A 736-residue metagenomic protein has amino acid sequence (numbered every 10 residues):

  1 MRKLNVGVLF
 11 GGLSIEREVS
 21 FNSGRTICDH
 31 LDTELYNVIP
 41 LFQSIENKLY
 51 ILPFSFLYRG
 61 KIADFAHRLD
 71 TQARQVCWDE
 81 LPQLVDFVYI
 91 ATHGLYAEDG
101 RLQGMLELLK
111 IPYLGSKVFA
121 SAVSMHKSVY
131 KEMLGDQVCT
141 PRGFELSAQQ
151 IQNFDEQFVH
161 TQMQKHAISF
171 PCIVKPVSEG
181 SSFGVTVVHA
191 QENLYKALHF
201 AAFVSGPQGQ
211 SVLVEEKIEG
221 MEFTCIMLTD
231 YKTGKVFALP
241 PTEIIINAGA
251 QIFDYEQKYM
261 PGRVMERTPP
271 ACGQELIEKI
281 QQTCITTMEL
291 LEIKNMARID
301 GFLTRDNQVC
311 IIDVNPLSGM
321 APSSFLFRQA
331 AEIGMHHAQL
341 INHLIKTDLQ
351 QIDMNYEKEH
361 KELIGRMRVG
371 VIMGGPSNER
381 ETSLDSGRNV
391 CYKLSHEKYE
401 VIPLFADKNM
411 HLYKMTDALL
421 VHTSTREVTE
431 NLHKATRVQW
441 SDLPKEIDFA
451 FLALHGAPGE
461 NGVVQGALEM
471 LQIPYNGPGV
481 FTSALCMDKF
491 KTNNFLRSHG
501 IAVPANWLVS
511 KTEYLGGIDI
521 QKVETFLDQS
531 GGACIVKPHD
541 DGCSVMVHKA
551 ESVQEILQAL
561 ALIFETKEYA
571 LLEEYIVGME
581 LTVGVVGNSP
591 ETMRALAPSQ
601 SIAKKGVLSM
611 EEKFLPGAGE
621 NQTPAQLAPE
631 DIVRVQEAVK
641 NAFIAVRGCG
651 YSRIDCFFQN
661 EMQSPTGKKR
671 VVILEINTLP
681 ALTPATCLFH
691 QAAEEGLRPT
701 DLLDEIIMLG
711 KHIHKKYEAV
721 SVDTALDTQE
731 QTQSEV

Functional and structural regions predicted by a protein language model:
M1-F119, V123-V129, S147-V159, Q339-F481 (+7 more regions): ATP-binding N-terminal substructure of ATP-dependent carboxylate-amine bond-forming enzymes
R2-F10, S14, N22, W78 (+10 more regions): Active-site nucleotide/adenylate-binding loops and adjacent lid/helix of ATP-dependent enzymes
R2-L4, F10-G11, T33, T233-G234 (+4 more regions): ATP-dependent carboxylate activation and anion-phosphoryl transfer catalytic cores that bind Mg-ATP to form
R25-T26, H199, I285, R388-N389 (+2 more regions): Solvent-exposed alpha-helix faces
V38, P112-Y113, T140, C172 (+6 more regions): Hydrophobic beta-strand scaffold residues
G104-Y113, A190-Y195, E332-M335, G466-Y475 (+2 more regions): A glycine- and small-aliphatic-rich helix-loop capping segment at beta-alpha/alpha-beta transitions that lines
H189-K279, L303, Q308-C310, H548-E637 (+1 more regions): Phosphate-binding site of ATP-dependent enzymes
